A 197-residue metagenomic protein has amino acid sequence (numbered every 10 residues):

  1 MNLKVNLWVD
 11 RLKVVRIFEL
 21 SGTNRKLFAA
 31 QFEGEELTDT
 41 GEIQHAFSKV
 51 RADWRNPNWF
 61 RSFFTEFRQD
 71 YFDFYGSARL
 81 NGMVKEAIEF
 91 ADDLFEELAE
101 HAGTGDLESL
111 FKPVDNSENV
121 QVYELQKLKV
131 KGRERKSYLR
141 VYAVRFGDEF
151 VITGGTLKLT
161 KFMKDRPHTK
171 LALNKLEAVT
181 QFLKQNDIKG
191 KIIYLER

Functional and structural regions predicted by a protein language model:
M1-K127, I188-K191: An acidic, glycine-rich, mixed-charge low-complexity segment common to nucleic-acid enzymes
V114-R197: Conserved binding-pocket/active-site segment within a compact domain
